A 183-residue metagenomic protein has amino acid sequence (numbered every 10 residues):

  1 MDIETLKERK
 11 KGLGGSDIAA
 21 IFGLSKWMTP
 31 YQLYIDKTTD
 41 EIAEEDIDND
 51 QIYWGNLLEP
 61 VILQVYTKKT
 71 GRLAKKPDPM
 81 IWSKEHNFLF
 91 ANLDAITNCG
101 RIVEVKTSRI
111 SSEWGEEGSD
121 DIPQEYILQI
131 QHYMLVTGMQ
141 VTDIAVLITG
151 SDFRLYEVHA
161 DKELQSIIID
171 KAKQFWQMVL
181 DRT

Functional and structural regions predicted by a protein language model:
M1-V61: Charged, glycine-rich intrinsically disordered N-terminal tails and low-complexity linkers that flank
I52, K68-W176, L180: Nucleic-acid nuclease catalytic cores
